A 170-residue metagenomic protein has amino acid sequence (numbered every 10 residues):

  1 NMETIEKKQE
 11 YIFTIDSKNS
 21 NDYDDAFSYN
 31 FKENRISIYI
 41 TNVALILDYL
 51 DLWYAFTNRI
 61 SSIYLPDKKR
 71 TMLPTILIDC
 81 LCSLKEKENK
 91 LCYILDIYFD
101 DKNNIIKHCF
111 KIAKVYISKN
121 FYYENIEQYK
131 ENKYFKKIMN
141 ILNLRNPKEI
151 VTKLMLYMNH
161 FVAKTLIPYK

Functional and structural regions predicted by a protein language model:
N1-K170: Electropositive polyanion-binding surfaces
